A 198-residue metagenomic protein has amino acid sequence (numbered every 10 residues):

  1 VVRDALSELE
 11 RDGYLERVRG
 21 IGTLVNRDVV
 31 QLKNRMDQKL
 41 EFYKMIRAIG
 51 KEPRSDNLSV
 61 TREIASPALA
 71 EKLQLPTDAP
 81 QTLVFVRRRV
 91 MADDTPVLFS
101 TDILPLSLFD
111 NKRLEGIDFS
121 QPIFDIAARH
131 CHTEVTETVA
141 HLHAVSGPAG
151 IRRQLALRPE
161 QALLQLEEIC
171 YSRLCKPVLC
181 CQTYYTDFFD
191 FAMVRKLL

Functional and structural regions predicted by a protein language model:
V1-V25: N-terminal helix-turn-helix
R27-L198: All-alpha effector-binding/dimerization core of bacterial HTH-type transcriptional repressors
